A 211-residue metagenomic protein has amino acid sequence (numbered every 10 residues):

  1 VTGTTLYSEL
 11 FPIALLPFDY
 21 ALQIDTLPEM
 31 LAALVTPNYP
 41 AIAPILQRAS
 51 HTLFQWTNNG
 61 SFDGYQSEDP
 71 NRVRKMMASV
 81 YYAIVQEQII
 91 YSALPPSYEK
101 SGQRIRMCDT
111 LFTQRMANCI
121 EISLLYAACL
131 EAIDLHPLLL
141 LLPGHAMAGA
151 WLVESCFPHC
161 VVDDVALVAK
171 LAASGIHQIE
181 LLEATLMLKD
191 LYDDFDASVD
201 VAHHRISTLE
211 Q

Functional and structural regions predicted by a protein language model:
V1-T26: Terminal connector regions
L6, Y39-P40, F54, N58 (+4 more regions): Clustered cysteine/histidine zinc-coordinating segments, centered on FYVE zinc fingers that bind PI3P and target
D19, T110, Q114-A117: Alpha-helix capping and helix-loop boundary segments enriched in small/acidic/polar residues
A21-H51: Extended, solvent-exposed functional surface patches
V35-T36, P40-A41, A78-E87, Y98-R106 (+7 more regions): Pro/Ser/Thr/Gly-rich intrinsically disordered low-complexity regions
P37, N71, K75, D194-D200: Alpha-helix boundary/N-cap detector
A41-T113: Secondary-structure boundary elements
A117-E210: Hydrophobic/aromatic-rich core segments of domains that either
